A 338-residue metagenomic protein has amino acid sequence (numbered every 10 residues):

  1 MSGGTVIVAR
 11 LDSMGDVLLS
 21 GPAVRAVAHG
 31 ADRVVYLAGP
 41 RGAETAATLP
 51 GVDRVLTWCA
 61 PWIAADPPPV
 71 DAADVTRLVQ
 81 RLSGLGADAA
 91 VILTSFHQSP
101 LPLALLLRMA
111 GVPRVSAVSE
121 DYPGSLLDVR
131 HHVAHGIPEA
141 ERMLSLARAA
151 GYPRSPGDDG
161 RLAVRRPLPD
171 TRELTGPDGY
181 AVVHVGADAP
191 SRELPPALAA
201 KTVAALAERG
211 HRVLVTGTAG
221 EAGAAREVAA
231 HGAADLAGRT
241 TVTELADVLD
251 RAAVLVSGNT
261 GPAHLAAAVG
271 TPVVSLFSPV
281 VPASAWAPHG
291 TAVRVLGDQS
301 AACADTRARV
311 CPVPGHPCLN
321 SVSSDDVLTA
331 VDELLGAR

Functional and structural regions predicted by a protein language model:
M1-R338: Catalytic machinery of carbohydrate-active enzymes, primarily nucleotide-sugar-dependent glycosyltransferases
